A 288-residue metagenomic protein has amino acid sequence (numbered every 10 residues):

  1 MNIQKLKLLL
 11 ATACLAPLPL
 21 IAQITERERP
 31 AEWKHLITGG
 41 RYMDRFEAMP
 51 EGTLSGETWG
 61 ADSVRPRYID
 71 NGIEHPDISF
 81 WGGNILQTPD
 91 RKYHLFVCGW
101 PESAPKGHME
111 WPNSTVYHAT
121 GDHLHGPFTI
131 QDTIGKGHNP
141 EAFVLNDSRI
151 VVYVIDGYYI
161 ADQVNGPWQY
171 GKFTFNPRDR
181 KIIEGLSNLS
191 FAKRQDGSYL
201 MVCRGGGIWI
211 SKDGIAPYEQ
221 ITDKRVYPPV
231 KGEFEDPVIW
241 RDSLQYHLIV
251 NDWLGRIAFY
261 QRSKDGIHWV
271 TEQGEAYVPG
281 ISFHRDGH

Functional and structural regions predicted by a protein language model:
M1-Q23: Bacterial Sec-dependent N-terminal signal peptides
Q23-H288: Carbohydrate-active catalytic/glycan-binding domains of CAZyme proteins, especially the secreted or lumenal ectodomains
